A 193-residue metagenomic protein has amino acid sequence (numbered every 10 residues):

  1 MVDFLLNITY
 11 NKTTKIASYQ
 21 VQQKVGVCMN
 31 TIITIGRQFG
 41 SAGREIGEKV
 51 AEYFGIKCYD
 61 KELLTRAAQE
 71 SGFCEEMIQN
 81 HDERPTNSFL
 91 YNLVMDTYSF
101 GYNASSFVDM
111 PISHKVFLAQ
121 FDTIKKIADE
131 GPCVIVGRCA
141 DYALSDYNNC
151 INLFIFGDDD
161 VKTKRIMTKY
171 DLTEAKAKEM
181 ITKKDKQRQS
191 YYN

Functional and structural regions predicted by a protein language model:
D3-C28: Short, Lys/Arg-enriched N-terminal segments with co-localized hydrophobic residues within the first ~10-30 amino acids
N30-I32: Extreme N-terminal starter segment of soluble prokaryotic enzymes
I35-E48: Glycine-rich phosphate-binding P-loop
K57-A68: Short beta-strand-centered segment that lines the nucleotide-binding/catalytic pocket of NTP-utilizing
A68-P132: ATP-dependent small-molecule kinase phosphotransfer cores that center on conserved nucleotide phosphate-binding segments
E83, S88-V94, T173-N193: Small-molecule kinase domains that catalyze NTP-dependent phosphoryl transfer to phosphate-bearing small molecules
I127, A140-D146, R165: RNA pseudouridine synthases
D146-T168, E174-I181: Conserved phosphate-donor/acceptor-positioning beta-strand/loop module used by diverse small-molecule
